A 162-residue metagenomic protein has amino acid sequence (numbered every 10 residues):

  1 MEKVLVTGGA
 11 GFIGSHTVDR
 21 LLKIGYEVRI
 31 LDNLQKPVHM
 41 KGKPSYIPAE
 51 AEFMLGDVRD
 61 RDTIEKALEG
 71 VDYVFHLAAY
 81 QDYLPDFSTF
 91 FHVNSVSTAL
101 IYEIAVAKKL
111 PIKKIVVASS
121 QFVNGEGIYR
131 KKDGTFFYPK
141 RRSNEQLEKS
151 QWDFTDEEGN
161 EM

Functional and structural regions predicted by a protein language model:
M1-M162: N-terminal Rossmann-like NAD(P)+-binding domain of SDR-like oxidoreductases, especially those catalyzing
